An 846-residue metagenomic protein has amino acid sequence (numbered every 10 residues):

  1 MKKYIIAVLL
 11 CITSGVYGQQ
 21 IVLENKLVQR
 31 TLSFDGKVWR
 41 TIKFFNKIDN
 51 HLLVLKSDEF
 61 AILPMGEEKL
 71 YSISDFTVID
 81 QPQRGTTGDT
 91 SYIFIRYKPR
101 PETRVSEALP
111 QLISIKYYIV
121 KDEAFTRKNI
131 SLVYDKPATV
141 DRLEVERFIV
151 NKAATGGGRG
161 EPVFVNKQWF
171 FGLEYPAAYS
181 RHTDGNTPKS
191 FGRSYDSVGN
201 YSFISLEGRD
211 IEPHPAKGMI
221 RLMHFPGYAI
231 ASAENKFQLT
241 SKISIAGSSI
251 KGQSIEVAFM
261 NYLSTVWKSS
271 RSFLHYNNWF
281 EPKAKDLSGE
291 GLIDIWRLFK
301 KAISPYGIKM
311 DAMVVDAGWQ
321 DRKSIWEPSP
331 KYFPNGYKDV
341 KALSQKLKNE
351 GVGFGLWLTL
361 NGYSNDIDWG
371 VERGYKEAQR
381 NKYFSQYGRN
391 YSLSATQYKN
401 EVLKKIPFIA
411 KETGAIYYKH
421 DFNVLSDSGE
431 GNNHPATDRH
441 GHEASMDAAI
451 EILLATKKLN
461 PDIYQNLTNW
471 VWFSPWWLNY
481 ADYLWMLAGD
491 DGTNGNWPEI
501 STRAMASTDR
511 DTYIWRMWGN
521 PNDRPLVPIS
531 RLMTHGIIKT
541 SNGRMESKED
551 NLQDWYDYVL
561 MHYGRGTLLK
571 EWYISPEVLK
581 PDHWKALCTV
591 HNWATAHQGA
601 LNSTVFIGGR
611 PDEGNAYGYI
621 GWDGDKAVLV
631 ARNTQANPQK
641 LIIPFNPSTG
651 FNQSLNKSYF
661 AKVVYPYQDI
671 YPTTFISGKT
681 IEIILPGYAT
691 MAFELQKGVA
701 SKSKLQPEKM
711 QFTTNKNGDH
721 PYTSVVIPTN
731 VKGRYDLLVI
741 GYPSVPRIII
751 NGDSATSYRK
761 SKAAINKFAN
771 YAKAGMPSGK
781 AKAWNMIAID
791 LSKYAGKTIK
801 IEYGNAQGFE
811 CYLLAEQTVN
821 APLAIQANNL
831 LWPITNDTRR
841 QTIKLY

Functional and structural regions predicted by a protein language model:
Y4-T13: Sec-dependent N-terminal signal peptides
Q20-V28, D35, R40-P215, L655-P666 (+1 more regions): Polysaccharide-binding surfaces and accessory modules of carbohydrate-active proteins
I21, L27, Y228-S249, I684-Q696: Short Pro-Gly-centered flexible turn/kink motifs
K26, E234-F237, A449-Y671, T680-M691: Active-site-proximal substrate-binding groove within the catalytic cores of carbohydrate-active enzymes
L27, I130, Y276, M313 (+4 more regions): Conserved, mostly hydrophobic/aromatic
K251-A312, D316-D321: An acidic-aromatic substrate-binding cleft motif
K309-T534, K539: Aromatic- and carboxylate-enriched substrate-binding clefts and catalytic-loop regions of carbohydrate-active enzymes
S603-N615, G624, A631-Y846: C-terminal beta-sandwich/jelly-roll accessory domains of carbohydrate-active enzymes
